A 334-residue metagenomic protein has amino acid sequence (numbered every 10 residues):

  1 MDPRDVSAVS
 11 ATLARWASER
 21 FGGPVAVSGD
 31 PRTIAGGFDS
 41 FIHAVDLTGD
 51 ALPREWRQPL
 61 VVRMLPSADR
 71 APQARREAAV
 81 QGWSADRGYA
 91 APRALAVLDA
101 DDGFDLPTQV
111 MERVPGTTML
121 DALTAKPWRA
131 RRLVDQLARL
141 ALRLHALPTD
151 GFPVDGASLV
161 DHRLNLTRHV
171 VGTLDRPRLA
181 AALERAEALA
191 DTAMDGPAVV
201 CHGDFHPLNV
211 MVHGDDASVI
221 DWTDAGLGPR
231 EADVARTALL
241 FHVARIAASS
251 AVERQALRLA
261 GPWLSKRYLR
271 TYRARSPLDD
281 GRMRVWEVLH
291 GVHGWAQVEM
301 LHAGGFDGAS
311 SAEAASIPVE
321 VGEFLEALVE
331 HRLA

Functional and structural regions predicted by a protein language model:
M1-V27: Juxta-kinase regulatory segment immediately upstream of eukaryotic protein kinase catalytic domains
T12, R76, Q136, L140 (+2 more regions): Charged catalytic carboxylate motif
P31-L159, N165, H169-R178, D191-D195: ATP-binding pocket architecture of kinase catalytic cores
A35-L47, L52, W56, E187-A232: Active-site acidic catalytic loop and adjacent metal/ATP-binding pocket of ATP-dependent phosphoryl transfer enzymes
A78-A79, P127-W128, A235-T237, S311-A314: Glycine-rich, phosphate-binding/catalytic loops in enzymes
D135, L239, S249-A334: Helix-rich C-terminal or lid/interface subdomains of diverse kinases
D216-W263: Active-site Asp-x-Gly
